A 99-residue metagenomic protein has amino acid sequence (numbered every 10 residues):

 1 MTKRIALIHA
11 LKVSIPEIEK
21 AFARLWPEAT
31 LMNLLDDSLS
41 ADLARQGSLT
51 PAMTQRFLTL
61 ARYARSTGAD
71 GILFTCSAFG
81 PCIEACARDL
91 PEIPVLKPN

Functional and structural regions predicted by a protein language model:
M1-N99: Non-catalytic structural scaffold of enzyme domains
